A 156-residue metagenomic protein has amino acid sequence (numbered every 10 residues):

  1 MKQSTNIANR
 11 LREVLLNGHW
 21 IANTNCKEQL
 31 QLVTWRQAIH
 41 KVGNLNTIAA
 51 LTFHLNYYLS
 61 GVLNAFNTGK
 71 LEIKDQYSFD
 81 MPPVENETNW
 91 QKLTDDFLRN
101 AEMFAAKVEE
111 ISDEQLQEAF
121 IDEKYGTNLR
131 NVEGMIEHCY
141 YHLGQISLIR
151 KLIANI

Functional and structural regions predicted by a protein language model:
K2-T5, L11-L30, W35-D80, I121-I156: Short, contiguous alpha-helical
V84-E118, R130-M135: Acidic/histidine-rich alpha-helical segments that form the ligand environment of transition-metal centers
